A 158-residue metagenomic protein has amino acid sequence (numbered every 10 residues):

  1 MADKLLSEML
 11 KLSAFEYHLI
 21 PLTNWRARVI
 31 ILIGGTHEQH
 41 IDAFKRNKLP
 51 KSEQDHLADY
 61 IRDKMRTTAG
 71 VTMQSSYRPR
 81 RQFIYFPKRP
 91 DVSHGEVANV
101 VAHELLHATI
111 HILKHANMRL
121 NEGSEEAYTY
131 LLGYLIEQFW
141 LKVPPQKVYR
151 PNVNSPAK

Functional and structural regions predicted by a protein language model:
M1-T72: A metal-dependent hydrolase signature that marks the N-terminal structural subdomain at the beginning of catalytic folds
I31-L32, I84-F86, H103: Generic structural hydrophobic/aromatic packing signal, biased to beta-strands
R46-G95, A108-I112: Active-site scaffold of zinc-dependent metalloenzymes
R89-S93, V97, N117-Y128: Conserved aromatic-histidine-acidic binding/catalytic patches
E96-L105: Short alpha-helical catalytic segment bearing the HExxH-like zincin motif of zinc-dependent metalloproteases
L105-N121: Catalytic Zn2+-binding segment of zinc metalloproteases
L120-R150: Post-HExxH zinc-binding segment in Zn-dependent metallohydrolases
N154-K158: Long, compositionally biased intrinsically disordered regions
